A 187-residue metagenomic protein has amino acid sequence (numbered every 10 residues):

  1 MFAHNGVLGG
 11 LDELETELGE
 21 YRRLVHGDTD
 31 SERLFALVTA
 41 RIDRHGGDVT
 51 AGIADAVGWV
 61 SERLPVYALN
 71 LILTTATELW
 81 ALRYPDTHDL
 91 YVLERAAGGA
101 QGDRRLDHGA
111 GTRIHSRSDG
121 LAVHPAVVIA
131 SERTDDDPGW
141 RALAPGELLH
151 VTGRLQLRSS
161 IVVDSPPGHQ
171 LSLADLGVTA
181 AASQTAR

Functional and structural regions predicted by a protein language model:
M1-R187: Conserved short alpha-helical segments that host acidic/polar catalytic motifs at enzyme active sites
